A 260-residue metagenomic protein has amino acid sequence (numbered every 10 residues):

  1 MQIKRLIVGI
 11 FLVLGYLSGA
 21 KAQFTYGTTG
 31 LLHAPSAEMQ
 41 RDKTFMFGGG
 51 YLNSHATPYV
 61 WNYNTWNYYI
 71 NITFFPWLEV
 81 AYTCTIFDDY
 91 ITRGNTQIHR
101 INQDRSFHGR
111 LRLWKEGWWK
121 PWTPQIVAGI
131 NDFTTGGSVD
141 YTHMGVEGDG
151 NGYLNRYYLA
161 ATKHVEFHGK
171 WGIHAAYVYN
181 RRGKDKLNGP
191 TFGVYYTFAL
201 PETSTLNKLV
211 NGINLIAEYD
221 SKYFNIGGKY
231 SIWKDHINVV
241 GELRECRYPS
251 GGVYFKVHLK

Functional and structural regions predicted by a protein language model:
M1-T28: Cleavable N-terminal export/targeting peptides
A22-Y157, T162-E166, L200-T205, G228 (+1 more regions): Transmembrane beta-barrel domains of Gram-negative outer membranes and organellar outer membranes
T44-M46, E79, K170-G172, N214 (+1 more regions): Membrane-spanning beta-strand positions in outer-membrane beta-barrel proteins
G49-Y51, Y82-C84, I126-D132, I173-Y179 (+2 more regions): Transmembrane beta-barrel strands of outer-membrane/channel proteins
T65, D104-S106, R156, G189 (+3 more regions): Transmembrane beta-barrel architecture of outer-membrane proteins
S106-L113, F192-V194, F198, E245-K260: Outer-membrane beta-barrel "beta-signal"
V146-D220: Detector for outer-membrane/organellar transmembrane beta-barrel domains, recognizing the amphipathic beta-strand
F224-K260: Predominantly the C-terminal beta-signal and adjacent terminal strand-loop region of outer-membrane beta-barrel
